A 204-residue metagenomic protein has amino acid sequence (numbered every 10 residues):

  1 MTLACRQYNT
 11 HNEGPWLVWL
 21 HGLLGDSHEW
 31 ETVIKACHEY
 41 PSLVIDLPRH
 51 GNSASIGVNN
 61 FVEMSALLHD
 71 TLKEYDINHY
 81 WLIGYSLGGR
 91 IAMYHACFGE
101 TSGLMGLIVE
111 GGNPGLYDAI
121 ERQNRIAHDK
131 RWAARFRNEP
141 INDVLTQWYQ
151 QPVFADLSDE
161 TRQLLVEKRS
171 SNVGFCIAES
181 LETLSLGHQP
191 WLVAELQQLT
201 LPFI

Functional and structural regions predicted by a protein language model:
L3-A54: Conserved HGGG/HGGXW glycine-rich cap/lid loop of the alpha/beta-hydrolase fold
H11-N12, L72-N78, T101-S102, L199: Glycine-rich phosphate-binding loop signature in dinucleotide/nucleotide-binding domains
E31-K35, L43-I83: Active-site loop/oxyanion-hole signature of alpha/beta-hydrolase fold enzymes
G84-G88, A92: Gly/Ala-rich beta-loop-alpha elbow adjacent to hydrolase catalytic centers
Y94-C97, M105-F136: Flexible "cap/lid" loop of the alpha/beta hydrolase fold
G112-P114, K130-F136, Q147-L157, E167-K168 (+1 more regions): Helix-loop "lid/cap" segments that line or gate small-molecule binding pockets
S170, G174-I204: Conserved serine/cysteine hydrolase catalytic core
